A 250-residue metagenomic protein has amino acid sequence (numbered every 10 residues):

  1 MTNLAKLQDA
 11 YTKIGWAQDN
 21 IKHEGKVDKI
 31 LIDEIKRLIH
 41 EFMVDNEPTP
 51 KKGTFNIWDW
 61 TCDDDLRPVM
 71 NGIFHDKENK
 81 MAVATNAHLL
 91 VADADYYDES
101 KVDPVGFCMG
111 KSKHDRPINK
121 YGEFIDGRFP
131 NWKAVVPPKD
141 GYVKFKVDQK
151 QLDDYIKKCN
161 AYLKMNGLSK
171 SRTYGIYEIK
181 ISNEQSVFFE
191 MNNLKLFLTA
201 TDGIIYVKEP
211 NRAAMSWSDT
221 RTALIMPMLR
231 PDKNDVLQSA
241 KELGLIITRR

Functional and structural regions predicted by a protein language model:
T2-Q18: Short amphipathic alpha-helical heptad-repeat segments
K6-D9, I30, E34, K52-I57 (+3 more regions): Exposed alpha-helical structural elements
W16-L31: Charged, low-complexity interaction regions
A17, I35, I39, A200 (+1 more regions): Extended low-polarity, hydrophobic cluster-rich segments
D28, D33, R37-D93: Intrinsically disordered, low-complexity linker/loop segments enriched in Gly/Pro and charged/polar residues
I32-I39, E78, D98-S112: Short, flexible N-terminal segments of the mature chain
N86-L90, A94-Y96, D103-R250: C-terminal functional regions that serve as terminal interaction/effector modules
